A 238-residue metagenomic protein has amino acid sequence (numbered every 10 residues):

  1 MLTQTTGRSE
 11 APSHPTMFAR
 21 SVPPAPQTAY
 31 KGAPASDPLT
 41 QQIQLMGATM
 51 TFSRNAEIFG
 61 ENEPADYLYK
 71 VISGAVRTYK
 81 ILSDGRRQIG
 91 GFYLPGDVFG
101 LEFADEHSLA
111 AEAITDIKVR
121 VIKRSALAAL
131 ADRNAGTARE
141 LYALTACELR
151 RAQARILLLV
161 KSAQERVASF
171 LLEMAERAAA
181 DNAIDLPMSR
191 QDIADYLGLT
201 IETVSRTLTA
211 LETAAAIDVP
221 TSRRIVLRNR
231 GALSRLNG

Functional and structural regions predicted by a protein language model:
M1-R54, D97-F99, A104: Cyclic nucleotide-binding regulatory module and flanking cytosolic helices
Q41-Q42, I58-N62, A178: Short loop/turn motifs at secondary-structure junctions and domain boundaries
A56-T115: Cyclic nucleotide-binding regulatory domains
L68, F92, V121, P187 (+1 more regions): Short aromatic/basic micro-patch
G91-R150: Cyclic-nucleotide recognition modules
D132-I201: Polybasic "coupling" helices that flank or enter modular domains
M174-G238: Phosphate-/nucleic-acid-contacting segments
